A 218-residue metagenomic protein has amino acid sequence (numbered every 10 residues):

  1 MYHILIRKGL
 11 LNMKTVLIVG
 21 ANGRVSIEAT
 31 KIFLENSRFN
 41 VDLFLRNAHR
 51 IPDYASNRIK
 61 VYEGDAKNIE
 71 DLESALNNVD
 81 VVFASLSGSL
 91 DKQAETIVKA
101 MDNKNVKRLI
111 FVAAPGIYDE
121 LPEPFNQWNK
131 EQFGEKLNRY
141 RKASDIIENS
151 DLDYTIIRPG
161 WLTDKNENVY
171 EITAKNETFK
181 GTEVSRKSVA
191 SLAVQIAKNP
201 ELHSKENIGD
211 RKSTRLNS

Functional and structural regions predicted by a protein language model:
M1-N12: Short, Lys/Arg-enriched N-terminal segments with co-localized hydrophobic residues within the first ~10-30 amino acids
V16-L17, L43, A48-N103, Y118: NAD(P)H-binding glycine-rich loop region in Rossmannoid oxidoreductase-like domains and their noncatalytic homologs
V16-N36: N-terminal Rossmann NAD(P)H-binding glycine-rich loop of SDR-like oxidoreductase domains
V25, V82, V189-L192: Non-catalytic, hydrophobic alpha-helical segments
G88-T173: Glycine-/Pro-rich loop/turn segments that contact NAD(P) or position catalytic residues in Rossmann-like domains
I157, G181-Q195, E206: Substrate-positioning beta->alpha
N166-Y170, I196-K205: Glycine/proline-rich active-site loop of Rossmann-fold NAD(P)-dependent oxidoreductases
T214-S218: Conserved small/polar residues in nucleotide/adenosyl-binding loops
